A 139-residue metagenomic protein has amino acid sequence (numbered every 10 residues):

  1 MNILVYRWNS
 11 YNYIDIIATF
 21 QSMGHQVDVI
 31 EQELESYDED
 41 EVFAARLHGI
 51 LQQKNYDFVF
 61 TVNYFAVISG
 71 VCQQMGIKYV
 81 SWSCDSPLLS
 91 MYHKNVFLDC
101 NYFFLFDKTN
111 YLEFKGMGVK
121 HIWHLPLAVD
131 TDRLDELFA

Functional and structural regions predicted by a protein language model:
M1-I3: Extreme N-terminal starter segment of soluble prokaryotic enzymes
R7-T19, M23-F114, R133-D135: Extended catalytic core of nucleotide-activated donor transferases of GT-like folds
K78-S83, H121-L127: Short hydrophobic/aromatic-enriched beta-strand-loop microsegments
M117: Short, conserved SAM-binding/catalytic segment of Class I S-adenosyl-L-methionine-dependent methyltransferases
V129-A139: Acidic anion/phosphate-binding donor-loop and adjacent secondary structure in glycosyltransferase catalytic cores
